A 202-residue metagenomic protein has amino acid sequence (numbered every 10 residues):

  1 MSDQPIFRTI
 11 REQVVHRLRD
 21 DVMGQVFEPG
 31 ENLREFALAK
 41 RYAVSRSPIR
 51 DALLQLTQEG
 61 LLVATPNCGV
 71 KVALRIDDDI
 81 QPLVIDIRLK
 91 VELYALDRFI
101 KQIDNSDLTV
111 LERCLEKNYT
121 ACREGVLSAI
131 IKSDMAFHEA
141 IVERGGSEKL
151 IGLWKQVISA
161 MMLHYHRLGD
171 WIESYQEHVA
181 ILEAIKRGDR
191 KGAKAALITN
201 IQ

Functional and structural regions predicted by a protein language model:
M1-D97, K101: Short linear motifs at protein or domain termini
T9, T109, W171-I172: Short helix-capping and inter-helix turn/linker motifs at the boundaries of alpha-helical repeat units
H16-G24, E116, W171, Q202: Hydrophobic, well-ordered secondary-structure segments that either form specific early membrane-associated helices used
E31, A64-T65, D134, E173-Y175: Short, flexible turn/loop "capping" segments at secondary-structure junctions
D104-H166, Q176-A180, G192-Q202: Conserved amphipathic alpha-helical segments that form helical-bundle/coiled-coil interaction surfaces
I185-K191: Short acidic-aromatic low-complexity motifs
